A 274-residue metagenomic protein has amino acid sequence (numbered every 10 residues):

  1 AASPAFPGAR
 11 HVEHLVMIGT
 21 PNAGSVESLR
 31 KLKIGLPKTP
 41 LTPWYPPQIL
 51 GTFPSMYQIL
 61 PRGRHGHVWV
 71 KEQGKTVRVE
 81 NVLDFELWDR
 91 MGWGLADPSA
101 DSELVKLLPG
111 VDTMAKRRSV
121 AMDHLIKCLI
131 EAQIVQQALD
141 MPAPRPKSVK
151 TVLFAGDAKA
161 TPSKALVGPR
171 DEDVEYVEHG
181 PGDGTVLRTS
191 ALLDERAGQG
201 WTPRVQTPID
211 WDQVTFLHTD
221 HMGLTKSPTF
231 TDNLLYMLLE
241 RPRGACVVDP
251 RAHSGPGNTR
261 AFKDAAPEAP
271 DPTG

Functional and structural regions predicted by a protein language model:
A1: Catalytic domains that recognize anionic headgroups
P4-G274: Helical cap/lid subdomain of alpha/beta-hydrolase-fold lipid enzymes that gates access to the catalytic pocket
